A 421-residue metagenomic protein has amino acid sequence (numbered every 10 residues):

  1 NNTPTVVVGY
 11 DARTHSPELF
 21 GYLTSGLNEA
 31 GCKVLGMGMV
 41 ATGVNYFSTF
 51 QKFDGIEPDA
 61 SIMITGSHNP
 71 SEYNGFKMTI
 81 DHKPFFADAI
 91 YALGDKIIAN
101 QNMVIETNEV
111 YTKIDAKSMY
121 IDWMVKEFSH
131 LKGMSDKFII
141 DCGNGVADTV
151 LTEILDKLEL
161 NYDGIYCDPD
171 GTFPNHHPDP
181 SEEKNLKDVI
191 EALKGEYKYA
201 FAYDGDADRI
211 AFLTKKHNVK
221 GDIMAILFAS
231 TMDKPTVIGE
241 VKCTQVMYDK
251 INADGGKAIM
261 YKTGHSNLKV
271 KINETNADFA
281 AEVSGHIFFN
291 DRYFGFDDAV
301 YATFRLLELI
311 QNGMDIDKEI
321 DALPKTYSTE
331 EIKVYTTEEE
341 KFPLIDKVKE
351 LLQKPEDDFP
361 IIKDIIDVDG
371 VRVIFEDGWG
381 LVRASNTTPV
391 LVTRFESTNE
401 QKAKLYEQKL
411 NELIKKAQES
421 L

Functional and structural regions predicted by a protein language model:
N1-S25, E29-A30, G55, V110-F138: An N-terminal, well-structured beta->alpha segment
T5-Y73, E153-F212: N-terminal small/polar loop signature for handling phosphorylated ligands or for N-terminal nucleophile
T24, N28, Y46, F50 (+10 more regions): Predominant activation on well-ordered alpha-helical scaffold segments within soluble catalytic domains
P58-S71, A192-N218, A258-I259, G264-D298: Glycine-rich phosphate-binding loop
S71-E72, M78-A87, A92-D95, K187-A258: Replace "Mg2+/Mn2+-dependent" with "divalent metal-dependent
N74-G195: Gly/Ser/Thr-enriched, mixed-charge loops and adjacent short helices that form phosphate/oxyanion-binding elements
K234-R394, N399-L421: Phosphate-binding and adjacent anionic-ligand microenvironments
